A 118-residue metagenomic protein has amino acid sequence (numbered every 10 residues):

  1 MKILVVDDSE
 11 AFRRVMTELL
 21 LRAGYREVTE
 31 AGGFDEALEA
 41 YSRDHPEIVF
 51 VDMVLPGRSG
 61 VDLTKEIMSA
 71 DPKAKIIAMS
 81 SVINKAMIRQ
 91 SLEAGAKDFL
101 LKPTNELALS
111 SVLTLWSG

Functional and structural regions predicted by a protein language model:
E10-T29: Two-component/phosphorelay signaling modules centered on CheY-like receiver
E30-I48: Acidic, metal-coordinating helix/loop segments flanking the phosphotransfer/catalytic sites of two-component signaling
G33, S59-D62: Acidic catalytic/metal-coordinating carboxylates
D52: Active-site residues of response regulator receiver
P56, N84: The feature encodes the CheY-like receiver
A86, T104-L113: C-terminal output helix
